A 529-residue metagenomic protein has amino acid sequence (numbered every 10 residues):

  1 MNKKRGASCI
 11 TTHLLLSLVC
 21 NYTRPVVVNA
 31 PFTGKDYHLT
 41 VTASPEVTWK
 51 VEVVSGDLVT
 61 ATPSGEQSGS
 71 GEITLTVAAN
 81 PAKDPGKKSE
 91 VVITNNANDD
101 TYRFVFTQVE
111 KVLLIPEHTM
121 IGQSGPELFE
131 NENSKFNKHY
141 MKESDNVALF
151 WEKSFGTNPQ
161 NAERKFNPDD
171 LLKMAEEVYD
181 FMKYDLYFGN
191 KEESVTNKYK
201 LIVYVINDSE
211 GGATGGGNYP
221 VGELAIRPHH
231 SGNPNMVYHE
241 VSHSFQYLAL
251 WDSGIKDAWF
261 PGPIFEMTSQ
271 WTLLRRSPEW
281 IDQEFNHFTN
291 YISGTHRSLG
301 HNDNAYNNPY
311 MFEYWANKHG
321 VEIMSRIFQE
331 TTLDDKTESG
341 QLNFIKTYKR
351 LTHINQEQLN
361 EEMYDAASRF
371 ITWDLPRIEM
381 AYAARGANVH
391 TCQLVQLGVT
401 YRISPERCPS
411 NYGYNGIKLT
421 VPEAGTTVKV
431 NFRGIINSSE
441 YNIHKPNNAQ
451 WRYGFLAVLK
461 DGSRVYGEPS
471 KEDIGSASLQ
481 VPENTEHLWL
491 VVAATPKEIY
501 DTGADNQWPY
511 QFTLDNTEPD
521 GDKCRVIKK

Functional and structural regions predicted by a protein language model:
L18, S44-T74: Surface-exposed binding patches on compact interaction domains or structured appendages
T23-V51: Solvent-exposed, low-complexity, repeat-rich "mucin-like" stalks and linkers
L39, I73, P85-A97: A short beta-strand micro-motif common to beta-rich folds, especially ectodomain repeats
A79-G86, P482-N484: Surface-exposed, short loops/turns at beta-strand junctions within beta-sandwich domains
L113-V147, W151-P220, P228-V241, F245-A249 (+1 more regions): Zn2+-dependent metallopeptidase catalytic core
V221-T289, S293, N307: Zinc-dependent metallopeptidase catalytic helix centered on the HExxH motif and its immediate flanking segment
N290-P376: Active-site-proximal alpha-helical
K336-K529: Beta/coil-rich, acidic/histidine-enriched accessory regions frequently appended to metallopeptidases
